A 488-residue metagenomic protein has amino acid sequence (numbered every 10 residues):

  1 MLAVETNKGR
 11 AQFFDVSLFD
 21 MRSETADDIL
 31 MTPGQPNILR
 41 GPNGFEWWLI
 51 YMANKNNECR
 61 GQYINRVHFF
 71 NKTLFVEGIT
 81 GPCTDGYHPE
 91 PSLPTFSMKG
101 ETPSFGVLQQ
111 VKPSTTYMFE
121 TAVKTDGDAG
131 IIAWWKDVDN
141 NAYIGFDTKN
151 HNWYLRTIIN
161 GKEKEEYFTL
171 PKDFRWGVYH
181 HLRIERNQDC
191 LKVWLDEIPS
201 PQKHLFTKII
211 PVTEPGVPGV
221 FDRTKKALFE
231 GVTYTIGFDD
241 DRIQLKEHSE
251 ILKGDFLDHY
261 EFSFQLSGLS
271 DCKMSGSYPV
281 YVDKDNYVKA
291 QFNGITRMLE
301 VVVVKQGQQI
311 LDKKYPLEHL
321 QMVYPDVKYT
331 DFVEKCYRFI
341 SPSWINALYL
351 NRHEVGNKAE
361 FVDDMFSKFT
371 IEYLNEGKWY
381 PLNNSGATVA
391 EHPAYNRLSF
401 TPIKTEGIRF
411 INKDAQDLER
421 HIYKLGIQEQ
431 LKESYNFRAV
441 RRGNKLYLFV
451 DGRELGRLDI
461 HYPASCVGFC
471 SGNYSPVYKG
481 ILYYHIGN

Functional and structural regions predicted by a protein language model:
M1-L2, L39, F45-N54: Hydrophobic core segments of beta-strands in well-ordered, beta-rich domains
L2-M21, N71-C336, N357, F361-Y380 (+4 more regions): Extracellular glycan-recognition regions
M21-L39: Conserved blade-ending motifs and adjacent loop-strand segments that build the rim/top face of beta-propeller domains
N54-E58, V355-G356, Q416: Short glycine/acidic-enriched loop and turn motifs that connect beta-strands
N57-N65: Structural motif
F339-P342: A short glycine/threonine-centered beta-strand motif
N346-F361: Short amphipathic, basic-aromatic surface patches that mediate peripheral association with negatively charged
G386-A390: Short beta-strand segments within Ig-like beta-sandwich modules, predominantly Fibronectin type-III
